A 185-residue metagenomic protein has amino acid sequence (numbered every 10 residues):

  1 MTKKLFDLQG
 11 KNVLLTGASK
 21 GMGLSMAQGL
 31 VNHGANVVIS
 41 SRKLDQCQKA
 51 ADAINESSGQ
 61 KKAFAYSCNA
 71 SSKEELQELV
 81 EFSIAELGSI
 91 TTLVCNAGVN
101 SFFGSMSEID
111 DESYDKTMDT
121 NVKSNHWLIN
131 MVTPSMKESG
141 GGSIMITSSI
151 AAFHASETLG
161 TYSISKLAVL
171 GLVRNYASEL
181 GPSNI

Functional and structural regions predicted by a protein language model:
N12, S19-G21: Conserved glycine-rich cofactor-binding loop
H33-K49: Conserved glycine-rich Rossmann-like NAD(P)H-binding loop of the short-chain dehydrogenase/reductase
G104-M106, D110-D115: Substrate-binding pocket helix/loop in short-chain dehydrogenase/reductase
M106-S107, H154-G160, P182-S183: Active-site loop immediately N-terminal to the catalytic Tyr-X3-Lys motif of short-chain dehydrogenase/reductase
I129, S165, V173: Active-site helix of classical SDR
P134, S178-P182: Alpha-helical segment proximal to the catalytic Tyr-Lys
S149: Residue(s) in the substrate-gating loop at a strand-loop-helix junction that position the organic substrate next
